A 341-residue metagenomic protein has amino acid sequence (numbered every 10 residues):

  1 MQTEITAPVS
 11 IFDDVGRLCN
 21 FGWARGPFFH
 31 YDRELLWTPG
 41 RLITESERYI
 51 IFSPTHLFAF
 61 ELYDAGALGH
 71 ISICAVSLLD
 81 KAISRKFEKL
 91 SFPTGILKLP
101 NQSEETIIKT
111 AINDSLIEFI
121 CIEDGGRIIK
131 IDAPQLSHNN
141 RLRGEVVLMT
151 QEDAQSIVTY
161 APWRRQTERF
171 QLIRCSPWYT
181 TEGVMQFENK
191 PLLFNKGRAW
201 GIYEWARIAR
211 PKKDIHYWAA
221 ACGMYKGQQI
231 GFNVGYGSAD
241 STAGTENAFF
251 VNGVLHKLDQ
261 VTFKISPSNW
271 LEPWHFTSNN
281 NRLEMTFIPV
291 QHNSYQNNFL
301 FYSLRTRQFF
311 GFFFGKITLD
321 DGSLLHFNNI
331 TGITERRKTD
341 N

Functional and structural regions predicted by a protein language model:
M1-N341: Structured soluble/peripheral alpha/beta segments that form catalytic or ligand/cofactor-binding pockets
